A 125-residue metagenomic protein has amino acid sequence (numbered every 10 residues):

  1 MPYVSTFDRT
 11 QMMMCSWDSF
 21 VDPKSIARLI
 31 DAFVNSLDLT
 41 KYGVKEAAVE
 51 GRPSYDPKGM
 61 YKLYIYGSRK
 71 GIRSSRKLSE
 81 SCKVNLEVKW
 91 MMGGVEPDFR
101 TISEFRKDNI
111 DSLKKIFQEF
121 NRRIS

Functional and structural regions predicted by a protein language model:
M1-S125: Detector for conserved single-position "signature" residues within domains
